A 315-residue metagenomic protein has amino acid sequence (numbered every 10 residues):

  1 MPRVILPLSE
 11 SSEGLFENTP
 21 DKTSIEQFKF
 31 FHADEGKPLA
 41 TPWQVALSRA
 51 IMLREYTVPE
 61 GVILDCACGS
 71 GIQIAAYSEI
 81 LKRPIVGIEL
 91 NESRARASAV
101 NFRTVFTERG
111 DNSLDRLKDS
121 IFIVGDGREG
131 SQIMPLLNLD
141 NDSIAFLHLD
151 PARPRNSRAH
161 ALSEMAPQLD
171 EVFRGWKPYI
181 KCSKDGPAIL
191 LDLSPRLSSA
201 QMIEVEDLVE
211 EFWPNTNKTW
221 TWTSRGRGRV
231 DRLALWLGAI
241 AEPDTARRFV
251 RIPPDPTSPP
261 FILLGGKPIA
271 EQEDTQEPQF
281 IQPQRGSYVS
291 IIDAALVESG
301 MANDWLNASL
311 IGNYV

Functional and structural regions predicted by a protein language model:
M1-G61: S-adenosyl-L-methionine
Y56-P59, L137-S143: Glycine-rich phosphate-binding loop signature in dinucleotide/nucleotide-binding domains
E60-G69: Conserved class I S-adenosyl-L-methionine
G61, A145, P187: Conserved acidic residues
S70-K82: Conserved SAM-binding loop of SAM-dependent methyltransferases across substrates and taxa, primarily the Class I
P84-E89: Conserved SAM-binding motif I beta-strand of class I
S93-N141: S-adenosyl-L-methionine
H148, R153-V315: Class I S-adenosyl-L-methionine
